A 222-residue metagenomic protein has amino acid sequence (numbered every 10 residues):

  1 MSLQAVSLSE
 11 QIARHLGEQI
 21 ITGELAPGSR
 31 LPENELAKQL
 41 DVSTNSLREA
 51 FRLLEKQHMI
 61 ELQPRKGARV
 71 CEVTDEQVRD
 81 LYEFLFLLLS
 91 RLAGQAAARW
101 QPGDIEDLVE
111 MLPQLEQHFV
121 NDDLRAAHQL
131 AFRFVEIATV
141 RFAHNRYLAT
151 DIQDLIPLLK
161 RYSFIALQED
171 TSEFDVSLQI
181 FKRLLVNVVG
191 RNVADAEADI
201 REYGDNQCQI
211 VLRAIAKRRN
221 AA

Functional and structural regions predicted by a protein language model:
M1, T74-V78, A96-Q101, H118-D123 (+2 more regions): A ubiquitous short alpha-helical element
M1-A98, L212-A222: Short linear motifs at protein or domain termini
E10, R14, F86, E106-V109 (+1 more regions): Amphipathic alpha-helical repeat elements characteristic of tetratricopeptide repeat
R48-E49, R99-P102, A126-H128, R146-T150 (+2 more regions): Juxtamembrane/interface motifs at transmembrane-helix termini
P102-I165, S177-V186, D195-C208: Conserved amphipathic alpha-helical segments that form helical-bundle/coiled-coil interaction surfaces
N192, R201, Q207-C208, I215-A222: Long hydrophobic alpha-helical segments typical of transmembrane helices together with their membrane-interfacial
